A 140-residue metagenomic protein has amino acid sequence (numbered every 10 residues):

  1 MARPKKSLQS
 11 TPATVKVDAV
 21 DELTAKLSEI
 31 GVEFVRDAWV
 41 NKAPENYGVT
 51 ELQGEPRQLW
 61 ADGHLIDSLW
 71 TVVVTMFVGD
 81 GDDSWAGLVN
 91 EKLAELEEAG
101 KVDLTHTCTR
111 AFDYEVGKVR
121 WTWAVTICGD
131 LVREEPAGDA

Functional and structural regions predicted by a protein language model:
M1-A61, D82-S84, L88-E91, E115: Small/polar-rich, solvent-exposed N-terminal microdomains that initiate assembly or binding
A43, H64, V74, V89 (+1 more regions): Short, isolated positions within intrinsically disordered regulatory regions of eukaryotic proteins
A43-E45, D67-T71, K118-T122: Short connector loops at helix/strand junctions that flank enzyme active sites, especially segments positioning acidic
V49, T71-T75, T122-T126: Beta-strand secondary-structure signal
G54-P56, V78, I127-R133: Beta-strand elements of well-folded, non-transmembrane domains
A61-D67: Short, flexible, solvent-exposed loop/turn segments with mixed acidic/basic and small polar residues
S68-E98: Mid-chain, well-packed structural core segment of small domains
L88-A140: Acidic-leaning, charged glycine-interspersed low-complexity segments
